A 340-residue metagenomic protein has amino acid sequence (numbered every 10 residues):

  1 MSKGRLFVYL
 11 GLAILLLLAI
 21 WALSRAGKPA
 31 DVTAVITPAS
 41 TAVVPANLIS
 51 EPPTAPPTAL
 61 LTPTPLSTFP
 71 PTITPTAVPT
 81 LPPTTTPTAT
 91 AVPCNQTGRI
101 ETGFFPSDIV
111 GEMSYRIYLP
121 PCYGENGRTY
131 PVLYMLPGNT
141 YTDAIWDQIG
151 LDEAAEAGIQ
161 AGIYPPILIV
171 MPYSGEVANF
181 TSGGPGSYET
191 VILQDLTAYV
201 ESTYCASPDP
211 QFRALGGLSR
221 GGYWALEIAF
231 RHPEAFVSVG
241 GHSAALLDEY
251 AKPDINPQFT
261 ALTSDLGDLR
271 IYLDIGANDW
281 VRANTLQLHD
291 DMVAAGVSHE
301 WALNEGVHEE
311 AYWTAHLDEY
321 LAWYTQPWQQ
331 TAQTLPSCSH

Functional and structural regions predicted by a protein language model:
M1, L61, W146-I149: Short coil/turn linker and secondary-structure boundary residues
M1-A13: N-terminal Sec-pathway targeting helices
R5-F7, S67, P79, G103 (+1 more regions): Short non-domain terminal segments
Y9, W21-I36, V44, T85-H340: Non-catalytic cap/lid and distal C-terminal segments of serine-dependent acyl enzymes
I14-W21: Alpha-helical transmembrane segments
A30-F69: Juxtamembrane proline-rich low-complexity "stalk" or linker regions positioned immediately after a signal peptide
T58-T90: Extracytoplasmic intrinsically disordered, low-complexity "stalk/linker" and propeptide segments that are Pro/Thr-rich
